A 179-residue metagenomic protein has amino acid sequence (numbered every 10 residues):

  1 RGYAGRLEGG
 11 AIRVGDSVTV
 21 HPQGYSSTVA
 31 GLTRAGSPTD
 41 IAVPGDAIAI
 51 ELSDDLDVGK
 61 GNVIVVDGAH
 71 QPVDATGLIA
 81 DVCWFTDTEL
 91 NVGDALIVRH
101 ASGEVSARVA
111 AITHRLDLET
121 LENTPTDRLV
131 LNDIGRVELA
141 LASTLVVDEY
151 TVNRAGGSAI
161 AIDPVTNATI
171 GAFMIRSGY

Functional and structural regions predicted by a protein language model:
G2-Y179: C-terminal effector/interaction modules appended to NTPase cores
